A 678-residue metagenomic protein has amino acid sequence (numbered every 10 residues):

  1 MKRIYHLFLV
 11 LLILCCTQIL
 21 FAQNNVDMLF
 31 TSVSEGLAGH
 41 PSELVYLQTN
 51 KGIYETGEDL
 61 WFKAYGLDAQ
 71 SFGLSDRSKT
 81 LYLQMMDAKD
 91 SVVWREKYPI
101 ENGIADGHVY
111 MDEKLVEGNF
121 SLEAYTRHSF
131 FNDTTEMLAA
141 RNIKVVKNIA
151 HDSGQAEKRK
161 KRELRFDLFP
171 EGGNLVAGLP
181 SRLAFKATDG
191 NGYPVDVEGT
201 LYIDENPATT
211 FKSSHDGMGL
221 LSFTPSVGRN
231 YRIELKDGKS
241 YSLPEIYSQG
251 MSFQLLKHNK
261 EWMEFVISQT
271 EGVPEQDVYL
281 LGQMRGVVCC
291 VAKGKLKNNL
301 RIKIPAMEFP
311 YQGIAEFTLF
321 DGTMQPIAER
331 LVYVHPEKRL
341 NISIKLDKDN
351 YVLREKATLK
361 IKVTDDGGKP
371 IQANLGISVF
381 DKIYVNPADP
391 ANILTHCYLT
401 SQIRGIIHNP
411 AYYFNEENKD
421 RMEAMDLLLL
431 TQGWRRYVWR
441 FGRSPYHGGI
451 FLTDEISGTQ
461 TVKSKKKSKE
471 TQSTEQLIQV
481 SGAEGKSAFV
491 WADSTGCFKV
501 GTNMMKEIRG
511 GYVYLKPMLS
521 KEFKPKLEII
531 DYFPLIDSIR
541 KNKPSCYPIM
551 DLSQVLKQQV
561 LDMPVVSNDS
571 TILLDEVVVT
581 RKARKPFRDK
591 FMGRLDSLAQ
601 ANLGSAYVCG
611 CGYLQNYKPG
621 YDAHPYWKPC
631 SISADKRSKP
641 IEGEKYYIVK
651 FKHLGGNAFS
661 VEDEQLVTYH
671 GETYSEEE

Functional and structural regions predicted by a protein language model:
M1-L29: Bacterial Sec-dependent N-terminal signal peptides
N24-E43, I53-E55, D59-Y98, F131-D133: Contiguous segments within soluble domain cores/interaction surfaces
A38, E55, D76, D112-E117 (+11 more regions): Surface-exposed, low-complexity/disordered segments and acidic/polar micro-motifs at processing/linker regions
H40-L44, M85-R95, Y202-N206, H215 (+2 more regions): Short beta-strand and strand-turn-strand segments in soluble, beta-rich domains
A64, W94-M111, P207, K212-P225 (+3 more regions): Glycine-centered loop-to-beta-strand initiation motif
V92-R95, L138, A208-T210, V287-V291 (+2 more regions): Local beta-strand/beta-hairpin segments that build beta-sheet-rich folds
F120-A124, Y231, A315-F317: A short tyrosine-centered beta-strand micro-motif
